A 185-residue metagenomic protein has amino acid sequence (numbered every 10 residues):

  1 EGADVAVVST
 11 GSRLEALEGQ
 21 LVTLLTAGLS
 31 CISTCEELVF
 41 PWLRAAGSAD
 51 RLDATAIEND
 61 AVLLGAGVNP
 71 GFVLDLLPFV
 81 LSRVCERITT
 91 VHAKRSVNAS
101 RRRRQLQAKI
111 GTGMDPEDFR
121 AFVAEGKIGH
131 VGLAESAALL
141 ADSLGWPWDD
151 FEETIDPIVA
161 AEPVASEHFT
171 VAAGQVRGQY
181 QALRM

Functional and structural regions predicted by a protein language model:
E1-T26, G145: N-terminal glycine-/serine-/threonine-rich beta1-alpha1-beta2 phosphate-ribose binding loop of Rossmann-like
A6, C31, Y180: Receiver (REC) domain switch-region micro-motif
G11, L29, C35-V39, V68-N69 (+1 more regions): Short, ordered loop/turn segments at secondary-structure junctions
L17, A45-A49, P70, L74 (+2 more regions): Generic structural signal for well-ordered, non-membrane alpha-helical segments in soluble metabolic enzymes
V22, T26-A27, C35-V62: Rossmann-fold NAD(P)-binding glycine/threonine-rich loop
L38-W42, L63, P70-V73, V97-R101: Short gly/pro/ser/thr-enriched loop/turn and capping motifs at secondary-structure boundaries
F72-R83: Alpha-helical support elements that line or immediately flank enzyme active sites and cofactor-binding pockets
S82-M185: Active-site-lining helix/loop region of Rossmann-like oxidoreductase modules
